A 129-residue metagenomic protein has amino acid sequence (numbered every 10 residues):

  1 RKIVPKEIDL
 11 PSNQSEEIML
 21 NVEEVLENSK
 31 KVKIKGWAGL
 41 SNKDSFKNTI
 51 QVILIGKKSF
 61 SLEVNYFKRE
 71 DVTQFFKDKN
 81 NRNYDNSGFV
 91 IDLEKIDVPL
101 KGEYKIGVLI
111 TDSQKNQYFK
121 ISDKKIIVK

Functional and structural regions predicted by a protein language model:
R1-K129: Basic, ligand-binding patches in group-transfer machinery, especially extracytoplasmic/periplasmic segments
